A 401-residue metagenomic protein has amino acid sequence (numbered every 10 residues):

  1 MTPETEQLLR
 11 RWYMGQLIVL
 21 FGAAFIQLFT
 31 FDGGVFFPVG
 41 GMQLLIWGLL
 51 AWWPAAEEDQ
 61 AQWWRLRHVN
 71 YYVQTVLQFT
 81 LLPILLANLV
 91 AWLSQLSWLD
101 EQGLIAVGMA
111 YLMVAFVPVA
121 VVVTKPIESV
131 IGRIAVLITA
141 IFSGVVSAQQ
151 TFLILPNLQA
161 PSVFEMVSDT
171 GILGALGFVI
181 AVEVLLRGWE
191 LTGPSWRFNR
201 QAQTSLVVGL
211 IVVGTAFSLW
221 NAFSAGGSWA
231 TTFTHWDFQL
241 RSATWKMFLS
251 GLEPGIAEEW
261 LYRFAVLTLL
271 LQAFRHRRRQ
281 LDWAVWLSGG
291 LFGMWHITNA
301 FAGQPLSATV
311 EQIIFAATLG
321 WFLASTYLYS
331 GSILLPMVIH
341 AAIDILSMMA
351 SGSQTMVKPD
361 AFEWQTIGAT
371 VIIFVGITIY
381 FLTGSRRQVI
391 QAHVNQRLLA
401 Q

Functional and structural regions predicted by a protein language model:
M1-Q7, E58-V73, K125-V130, L191-R200 (+2 more regions): Membrane-interfacial, low-structure loops and terminal tails that flank and connect transmembrane helices in multi-pass
T2-R11, L20-P38, P54-A61, G331-Q401: C-terminal membrane module of polytopic membrane proteins
Q7-I26, M42-G48, Y71-N88, Y111-M113 (+3 more regions): Alpha-helical transmembrane segments
R10-W12, G34-L49, D100-A115, F164-G177 (+3 more regions): Alpha-helical transmembrane segments of polytopic membrane proteins
F25-V35, V90-G108, V119-A140, T151-W260 (+1 more regions): Juxtamembrane helix-loop-helix connectors linking adjacent transmembrane helices in multi-pass membrane enzymes
W47-R65, A115-K125, V182-V184, R263: Canonical alpha-helical transmembrane segments
L206-V207, D282-L287, I313-I314, L334-V338: Hydrophobic alpha-helical transmembrane segments
A257-L287, S325-S332: Membrane-interface helix/loop boundary segments of multi-pass membrane proteins
